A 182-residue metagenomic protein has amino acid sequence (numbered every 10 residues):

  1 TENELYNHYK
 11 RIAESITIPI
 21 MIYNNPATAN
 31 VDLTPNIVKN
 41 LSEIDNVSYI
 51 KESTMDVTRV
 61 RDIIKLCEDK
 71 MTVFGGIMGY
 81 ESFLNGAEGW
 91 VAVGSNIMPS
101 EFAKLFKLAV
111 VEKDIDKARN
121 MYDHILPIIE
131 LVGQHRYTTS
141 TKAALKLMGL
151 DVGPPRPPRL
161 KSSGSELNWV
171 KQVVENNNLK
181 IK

Functional and structural regions predicted by a protein language model:
T1-E4: Glycine-rich, proline-tolerant flexible connector loops at the mouths of alpha/beta enzymes
Y6, K10: Active-site acidic/histidine proton-transfer and metal-coordination neighborhood in alpha/beta enzyme cores
R11-S15, P26-G133: Catalytic alpha/beta core domains of metabolic enzymes, predominantly
P19-N24: Short beta-strands and strand-loop turn motifs
F83-L84, H124-R159: Conserved short secondary-structure transition element at the edge of the structured enzyme core that lines
D151-K182: Flexible C-terminal active-site loop/helix
